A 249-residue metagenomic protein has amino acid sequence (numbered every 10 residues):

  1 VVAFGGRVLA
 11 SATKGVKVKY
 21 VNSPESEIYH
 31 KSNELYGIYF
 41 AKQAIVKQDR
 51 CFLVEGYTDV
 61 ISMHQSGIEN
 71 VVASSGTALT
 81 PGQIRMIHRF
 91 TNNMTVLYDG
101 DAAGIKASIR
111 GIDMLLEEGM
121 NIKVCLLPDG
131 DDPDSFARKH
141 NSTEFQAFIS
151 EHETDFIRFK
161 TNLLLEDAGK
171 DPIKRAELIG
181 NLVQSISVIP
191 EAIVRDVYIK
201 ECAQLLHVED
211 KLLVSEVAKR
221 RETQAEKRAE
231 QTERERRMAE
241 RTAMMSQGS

Functional and structural regions predicted by a protein language model:
V1-F90, M94, S108: Phosphate-handling DNA/RNA-contact segment within nucleic-acid enzymes
K42-C51, A78-M94, D99-S249: A charged alpha-helical hairpin associated with nucleic-acid processing machineries
